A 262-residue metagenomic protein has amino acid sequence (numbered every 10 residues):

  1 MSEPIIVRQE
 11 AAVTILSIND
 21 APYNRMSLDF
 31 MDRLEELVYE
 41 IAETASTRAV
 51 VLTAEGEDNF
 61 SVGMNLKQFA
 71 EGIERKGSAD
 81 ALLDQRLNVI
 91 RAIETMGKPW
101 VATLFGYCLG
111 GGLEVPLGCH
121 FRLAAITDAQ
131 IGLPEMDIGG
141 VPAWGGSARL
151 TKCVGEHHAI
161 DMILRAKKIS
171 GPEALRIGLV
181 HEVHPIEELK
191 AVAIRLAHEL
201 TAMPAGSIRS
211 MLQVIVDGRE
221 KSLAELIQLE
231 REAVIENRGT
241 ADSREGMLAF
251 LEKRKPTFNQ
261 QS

Functional and structural regions predicted by a protein language model:
M1-T53, E57, R91: Conserved CoA-thioester-binding segment of acyl-CoA-metabolizing enzymes
S2, L248-S262: Terminal low-complexity tails and localization/encapsulation signals of metabolic enzymes
A54-A92: Glycine- (often His-adjacent) and acidic-residue-rich active-site loop that binds/positions the CoA thioester
V89, I93, T103, L109-I163 (+1 more regions): CoA-thioester-processing core
F121, D161, R165-K167, E173 (+2 more regions): Well-ordered beta-strand positions
A124-A129, V180-Q228, I235-E236, A241 (+1 more regions): C-terminal long alpha-helix characteristic of the crotonase
